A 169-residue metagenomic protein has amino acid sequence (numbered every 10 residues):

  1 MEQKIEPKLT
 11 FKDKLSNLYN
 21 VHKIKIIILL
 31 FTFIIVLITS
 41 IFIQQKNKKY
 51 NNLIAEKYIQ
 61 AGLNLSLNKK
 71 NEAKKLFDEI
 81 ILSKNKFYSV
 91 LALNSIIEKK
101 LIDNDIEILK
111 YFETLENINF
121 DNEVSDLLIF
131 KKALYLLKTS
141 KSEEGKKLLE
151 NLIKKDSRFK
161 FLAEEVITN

Functional and structural regions predicted by a protein language model:
M1-I34: N-terminal positive-inside, membrane-proximal cytosolic segments immediately preceding the first
Q3-K8, L63, N117, V124-L127: Acidic, proline/glycine-rich low-complexity intrinsically disordered segments
L9, N51-A55, N71-K74, L127 (+1 more regions): Amphipathic alpha-helical repeat elements characteristic of tetratricopeptide repeat
V36-E56: Transmembrane signal-anchor/signal-peptide helices with a preference for the extracytoplasmic
K48, L67, I102-I106: Short coil/turn and helix-start
K57-L91: Short extracytoplasmic
K84-S89, L93-N94, E98-N169: Soluble extracytoplasmic domains of inner/organellar membrane proteins
